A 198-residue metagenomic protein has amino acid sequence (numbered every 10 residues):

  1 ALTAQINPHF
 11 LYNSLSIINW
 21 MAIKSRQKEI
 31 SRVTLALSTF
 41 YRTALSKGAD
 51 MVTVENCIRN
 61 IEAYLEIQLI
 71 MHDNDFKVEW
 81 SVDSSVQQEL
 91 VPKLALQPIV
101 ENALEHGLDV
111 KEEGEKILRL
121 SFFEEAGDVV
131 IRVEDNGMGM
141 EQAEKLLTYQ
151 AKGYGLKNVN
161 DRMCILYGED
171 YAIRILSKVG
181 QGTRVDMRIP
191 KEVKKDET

Functional and structural regions predicted by a protein language model:
A1-L176, G182-R188, K194: Two-component histidine phosphotransfer core
D196-T198: Short, charged, solvent-exposed linker or helix-capping segments at domain edges/interfaces that act as flexible hinges
